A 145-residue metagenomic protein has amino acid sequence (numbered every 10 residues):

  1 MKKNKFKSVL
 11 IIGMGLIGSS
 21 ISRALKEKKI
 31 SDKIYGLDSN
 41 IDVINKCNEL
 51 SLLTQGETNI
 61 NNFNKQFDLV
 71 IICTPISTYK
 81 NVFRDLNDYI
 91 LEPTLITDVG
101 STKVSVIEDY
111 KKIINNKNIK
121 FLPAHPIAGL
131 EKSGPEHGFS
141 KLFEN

Functional and structural regions predicted by a protein language model:
M1, N61, D88, I113 (+1 more regions): Short secondary-structure boundary/capping segments
M1-N59, K65: NAD(P)+-binding Rossmann beta1-loop-alpha1 motif at the extreme N-terminus of oxidoreductases
S31-D32, L91-T94, K117-I119: A short helix->loop->beta-strand "cap" motif at the edges of active sites that frequently abuts
S39, T74, V99: Short beta->alpha hinge that forms the Motif I/post-I loop of the SAM-binding pocket
I41, S101, A128: Short, glycine/acidic-enriched loop or turn micro-motifs at the edges of active sites
N61-L95: Rossmann-like NAD(P)-binding element
Y89-D109: ADP-ribose/adenylate-binding Rossmann-like module
I114-N145: Rossmann-fold dinucleotide-binding core
